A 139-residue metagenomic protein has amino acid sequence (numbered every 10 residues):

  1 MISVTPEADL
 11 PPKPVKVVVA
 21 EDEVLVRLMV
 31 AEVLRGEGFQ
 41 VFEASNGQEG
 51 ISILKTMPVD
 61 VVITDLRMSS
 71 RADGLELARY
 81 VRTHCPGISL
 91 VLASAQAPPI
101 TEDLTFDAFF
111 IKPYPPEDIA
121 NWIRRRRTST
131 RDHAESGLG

Functional and structural regions predicted by a protein language model:
M1-V18, I111, P115-G139: Non-catalytic signal-transmission and effector/linker regions of two-component phosphorelay proteins
E23-F42: Two-component/phosphorelay signaling modules centered on CheY-like receiver
V24, S45-E49, E117: Acidic phosphotransfer microenvironment of two-component signaling modules
E43-V61: Acidic, metal-coordinating helix/loop segments flanking the phosphotransfer/catalytic sites of two-component signaling
E49-S52, A72-P86: Short amphipathic alpha-helix used as the core "switch/output" element in two-component signaling
K55-M57, Y80-I88, P99, L104: Conserved phosphotransfer cores of two-component systems
D65-L66: Active-site residues of response regulator receiver
A93-S94: Hydrophobic/aromatic residues positioned on beta-strands within the core alpha/beta folds
